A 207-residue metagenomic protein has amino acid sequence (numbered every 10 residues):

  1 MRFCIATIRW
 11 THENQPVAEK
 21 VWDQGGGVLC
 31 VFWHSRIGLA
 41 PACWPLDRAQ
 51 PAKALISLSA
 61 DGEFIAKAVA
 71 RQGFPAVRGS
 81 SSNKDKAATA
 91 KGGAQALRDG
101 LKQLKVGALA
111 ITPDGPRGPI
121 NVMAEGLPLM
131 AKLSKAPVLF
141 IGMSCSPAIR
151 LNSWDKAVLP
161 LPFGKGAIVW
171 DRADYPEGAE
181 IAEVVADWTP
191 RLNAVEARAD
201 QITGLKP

Functional and structural regions predicted by a protein language model:
M1-C43, A49, F74, K165 (+1 more regions): Membrane-anchoring hydrophobic helices of lipid-metabolizing enzymes
M1-R9, G38, F64, A94 (+2 more regions): Alpha-helical membrane-targeting segments
I5-R9, K86-G92, R117: Short, flexible loop segments at the rims of nucleotide/cofactor-binding pockets, characterized by
G27-A88: Catalytic core of membrane glycerolipid acyltransferases/transacylases, capturing the structured, soluble-facing
E63-A68, A94-K102: Short, charged beta->alpha transition segments
N83, K91-Q95, S146: Active-site and donor-binding regions of nucleotide-sugar-utilizing enzymes
A96-M130, S134: Catalytic-site beta-strand/loop segments enriched in glycine and acidic/polar residues
P119-E180: A cross-family acyltransferase "interaction/gating" segment
